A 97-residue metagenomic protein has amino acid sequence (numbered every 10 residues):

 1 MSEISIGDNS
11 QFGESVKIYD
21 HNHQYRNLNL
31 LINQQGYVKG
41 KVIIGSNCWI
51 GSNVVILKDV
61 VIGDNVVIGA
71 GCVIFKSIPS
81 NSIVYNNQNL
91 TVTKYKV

Functional and structural regions predicted by a protein language model:
M1-V60, N87-V97: Flexible, glycine/small-residue-enriched loop-and-beta-strand segment within the central core of proteins
W49, V67, I83-Y85: Short-chain dehydrogenase/reductase
G51-V67, C72-K76: Beta-rich strand-turn-strand
A70, I83, L90-V92: Extended alpha-helical regions
